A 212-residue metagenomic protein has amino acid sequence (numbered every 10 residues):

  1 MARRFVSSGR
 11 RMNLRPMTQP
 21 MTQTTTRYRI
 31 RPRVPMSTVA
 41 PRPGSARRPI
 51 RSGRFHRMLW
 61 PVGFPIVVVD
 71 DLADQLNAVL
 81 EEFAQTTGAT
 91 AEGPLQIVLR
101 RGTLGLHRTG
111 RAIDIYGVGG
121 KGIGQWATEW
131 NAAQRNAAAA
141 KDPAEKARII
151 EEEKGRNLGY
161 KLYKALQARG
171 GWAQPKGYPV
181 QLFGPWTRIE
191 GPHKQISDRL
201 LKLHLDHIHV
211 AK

Functional and structural regions predicted by a protein language model:
M1-T38, Y160, L166, L203 (+1 more regions): Arg/Lys-rich, low-complexity, intrinsically disordered basic segments
V6-S7, M36, G44, R51 (+2 more regions): Intrinsically disordered, low-complexity segments enriched in Ser/Pro/Gly/Ala and basic residues
G9-L14, T18, A73, N77 (+3 more regions): Generic N-terminal initiation segments characterized by hydrophobic and/or small/turn-forming residues
L14, T18-T22, L80, Q134-N136 (+1 more regions): Generic signature of intrinsically disordered, low-complexity, basic-rich segments and short cationic peptides
I30-Q96: Active-site acidic/histidine clusters and adjacent loop/turn architecture that either coordinate catalytic ions
M58, G63, V67, L104 (+2 more regions): Catalytic cores and adjacent binding grooves of peptidoglycan-active enzymes
E82-G110, Q195-I196: Active-site-adjacent substructure of cysteine-protease-like catalytic cores
